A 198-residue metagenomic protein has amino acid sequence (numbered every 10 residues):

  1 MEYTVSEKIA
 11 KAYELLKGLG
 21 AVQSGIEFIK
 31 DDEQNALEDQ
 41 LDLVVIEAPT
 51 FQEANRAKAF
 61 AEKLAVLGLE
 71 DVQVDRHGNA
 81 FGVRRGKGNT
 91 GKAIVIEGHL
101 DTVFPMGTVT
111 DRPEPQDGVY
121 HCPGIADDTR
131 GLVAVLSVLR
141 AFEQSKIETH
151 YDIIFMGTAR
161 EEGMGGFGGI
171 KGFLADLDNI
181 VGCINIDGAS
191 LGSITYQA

Functional and structural regions predicted by a protein language model:
E2-Y120: Acidic/His- and Gly-rich active-site-bordering loop/insert found across diverse amide/peptide-bond hydrolases
G107, G124, D128-A198: Acidic/histidine-rich catalytic neighborhood of metal-dependent amide-processing enzymes
